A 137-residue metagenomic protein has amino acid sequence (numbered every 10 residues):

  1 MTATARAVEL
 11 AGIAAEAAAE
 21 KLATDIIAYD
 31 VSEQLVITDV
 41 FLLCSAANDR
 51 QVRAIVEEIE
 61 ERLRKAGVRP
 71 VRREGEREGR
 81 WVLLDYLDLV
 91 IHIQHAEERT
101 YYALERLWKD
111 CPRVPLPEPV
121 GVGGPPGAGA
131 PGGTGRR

Functional and structural regions predicted by a protein language model:
M1-E33, A47-A54, E61, A66 (+3 more regions): Long, contiguous binding/interaction regions
F41-S45: Short glycine-rich or small-residue beta-strand-to-loop segments that form or flank ligand, phosphate, metal/Fe-S
L84-Y86: Active-site beta-strand termini and strand-to-loop segments that position acidic
